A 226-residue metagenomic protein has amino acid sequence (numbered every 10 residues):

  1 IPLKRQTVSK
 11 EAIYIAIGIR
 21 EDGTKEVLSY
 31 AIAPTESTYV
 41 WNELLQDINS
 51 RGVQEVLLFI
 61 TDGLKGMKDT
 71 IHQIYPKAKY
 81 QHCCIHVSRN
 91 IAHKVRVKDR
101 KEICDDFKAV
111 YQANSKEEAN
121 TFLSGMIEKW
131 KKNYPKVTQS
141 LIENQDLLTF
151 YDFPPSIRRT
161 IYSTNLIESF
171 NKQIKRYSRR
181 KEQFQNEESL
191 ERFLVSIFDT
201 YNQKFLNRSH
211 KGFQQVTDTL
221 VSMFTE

Functional and structural regions predicted by a protein language model:
I1-I60, K65, I74-K77, E143-N144 (+1 more regions): RNase H-like nuclease fold core
L3-R5, K68-D69, H93, F150: Short helix/loop capping segments that flank catalytic or ligand/cofactor-binding pockets
A33, H72, P76, A92 (+2 more regions): Amphipathic alpha-helical interaction elements
E55, K79, R158-Y162: A generic hydrophobic-helix recognition signal that picks specific residues within alpha-helical hydrophobic
L58-K65, T70-D106: Conserved beta-strand -> loop -> alpha-helix junction used to position metal-binding or nucleic-acid-contacting
A109-E226: Acidic/histidine-rich catalytic cores and adjacent linkers of DNA breakage/strand-transfer/modification proteins
